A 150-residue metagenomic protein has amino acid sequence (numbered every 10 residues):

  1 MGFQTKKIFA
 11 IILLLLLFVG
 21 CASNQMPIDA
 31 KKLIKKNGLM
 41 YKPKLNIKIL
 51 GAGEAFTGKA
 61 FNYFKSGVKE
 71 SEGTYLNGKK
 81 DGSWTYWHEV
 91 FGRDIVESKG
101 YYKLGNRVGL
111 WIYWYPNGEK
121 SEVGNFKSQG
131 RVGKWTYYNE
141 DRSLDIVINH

Functional and structural regions predicted by a protein language model:
G2-F9: Bacterial N-terminal signal peptides that target proteins for export
A10-V19: Bacterial N-terminal signal peptides
V19-H150: Glycine/tyrosine- and acidic-biased, solvent-exposed loop/turn segments at the edges of beta-strands
